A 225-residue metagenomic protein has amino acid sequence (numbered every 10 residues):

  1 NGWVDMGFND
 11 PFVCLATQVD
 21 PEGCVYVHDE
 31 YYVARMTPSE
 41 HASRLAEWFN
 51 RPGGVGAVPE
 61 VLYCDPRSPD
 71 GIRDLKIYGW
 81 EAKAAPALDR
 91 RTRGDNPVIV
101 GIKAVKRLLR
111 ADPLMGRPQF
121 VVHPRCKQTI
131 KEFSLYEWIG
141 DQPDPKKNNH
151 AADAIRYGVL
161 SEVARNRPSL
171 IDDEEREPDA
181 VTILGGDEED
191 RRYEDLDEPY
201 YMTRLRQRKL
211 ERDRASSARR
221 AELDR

Functional and structural regions predicted by a protein language model:
N1-D29: Conserved helicase/translocase motor-coupling segment
D5, C14, L62, F133 (+1 more regions): A residue-level signal for conserved active-site and pocket-lining positions in enzyme catalytic cores
D5-G7, Y31, R67, I155: Anionic group-transfer/hydrolysis microenvironments
G7, D144-H150: Structural motif
P11, P59, I130, A151-A152: A generic alpha-helix preference that emphasizes hydrophobic side chains
F12, I72, L160: Active-site-proximal flexible loops/turns
Q18-K146, V163-R225: Mg2+-dependent endonuclease catalytic cores in nucleic-acid-processing enzymes, primarily RNase H-like
H150-G158, E162: Stable alpha-helical structural segments in soluble proteins, enriched in small hydrophobic residues
